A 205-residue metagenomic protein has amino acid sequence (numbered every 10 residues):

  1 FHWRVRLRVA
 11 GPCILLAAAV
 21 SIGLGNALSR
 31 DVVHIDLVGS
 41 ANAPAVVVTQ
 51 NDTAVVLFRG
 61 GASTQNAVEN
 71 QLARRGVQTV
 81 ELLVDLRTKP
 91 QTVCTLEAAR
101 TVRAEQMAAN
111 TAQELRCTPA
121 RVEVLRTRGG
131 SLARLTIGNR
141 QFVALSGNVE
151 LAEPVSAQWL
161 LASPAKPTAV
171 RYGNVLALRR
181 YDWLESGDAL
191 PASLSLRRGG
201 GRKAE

Functional and structural regions predicted by a protein language model:
F1-H2, R8-L82, K89-C94, T101-E205: Core dinuclear metal-dependent hydrolase active-site scaffold
